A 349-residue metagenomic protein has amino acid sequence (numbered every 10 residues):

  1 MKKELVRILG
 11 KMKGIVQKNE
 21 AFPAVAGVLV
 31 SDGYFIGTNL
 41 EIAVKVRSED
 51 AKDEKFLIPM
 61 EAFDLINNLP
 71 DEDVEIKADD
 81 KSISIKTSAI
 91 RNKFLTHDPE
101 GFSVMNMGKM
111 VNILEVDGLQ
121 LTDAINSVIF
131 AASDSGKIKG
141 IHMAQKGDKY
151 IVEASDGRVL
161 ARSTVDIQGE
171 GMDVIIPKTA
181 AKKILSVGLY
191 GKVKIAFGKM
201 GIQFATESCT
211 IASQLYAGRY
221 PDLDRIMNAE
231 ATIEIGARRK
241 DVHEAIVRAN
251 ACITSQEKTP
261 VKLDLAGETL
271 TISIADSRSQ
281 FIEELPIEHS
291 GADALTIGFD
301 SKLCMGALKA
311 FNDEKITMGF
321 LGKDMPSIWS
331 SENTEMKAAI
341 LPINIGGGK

Functional and structural regions predicted by a protein language model:
M1-K349: Structural preference for solvent-exposed beta-strand-turn elements and adjacent flexible terminal/loop segments within
